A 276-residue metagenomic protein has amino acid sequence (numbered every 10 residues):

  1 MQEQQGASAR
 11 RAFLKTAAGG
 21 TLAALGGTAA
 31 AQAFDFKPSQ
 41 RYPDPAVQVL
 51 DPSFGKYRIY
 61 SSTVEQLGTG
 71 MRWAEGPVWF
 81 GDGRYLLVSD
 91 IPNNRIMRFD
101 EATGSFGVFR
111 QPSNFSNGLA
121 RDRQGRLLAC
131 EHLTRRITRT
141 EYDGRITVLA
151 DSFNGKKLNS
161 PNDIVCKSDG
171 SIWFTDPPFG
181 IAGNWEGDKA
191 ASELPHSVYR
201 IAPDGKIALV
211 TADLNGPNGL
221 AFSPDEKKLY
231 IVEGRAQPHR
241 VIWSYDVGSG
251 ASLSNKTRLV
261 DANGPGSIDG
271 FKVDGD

Functional and structural regions predicted by a protein language model:
M1-S8, A12, G19-A24: N-terminal secretory signal peptides
F34-S62: Blade/loop signatures of beta-propeller domains
P38, T175-S192: Short, conserved, GDST-rich strand-edge loop motifs in beta-rich repeat architectures
T63, T69-Y85, P112-E131, R136 (+5 more regions): Beta-rich, blade/repeat-based domains predominating in secreted/periplasmic proteins but also intracellular
V88-T103: Beta-propeller domains
I91, H132, P177, G234: Short loop/turn segments immediately following the C-termini of beta-strands
R95-M97, R136-T138, S197-Y199, V241-W243: A short loop-to-beta-strand structural motif that recurs across blades of beta-propeller domains
D100-G104, E141-G144, A202-G205, G248-S249: Short loop/turn segments that connect beta-strands within beta-propeller blades
